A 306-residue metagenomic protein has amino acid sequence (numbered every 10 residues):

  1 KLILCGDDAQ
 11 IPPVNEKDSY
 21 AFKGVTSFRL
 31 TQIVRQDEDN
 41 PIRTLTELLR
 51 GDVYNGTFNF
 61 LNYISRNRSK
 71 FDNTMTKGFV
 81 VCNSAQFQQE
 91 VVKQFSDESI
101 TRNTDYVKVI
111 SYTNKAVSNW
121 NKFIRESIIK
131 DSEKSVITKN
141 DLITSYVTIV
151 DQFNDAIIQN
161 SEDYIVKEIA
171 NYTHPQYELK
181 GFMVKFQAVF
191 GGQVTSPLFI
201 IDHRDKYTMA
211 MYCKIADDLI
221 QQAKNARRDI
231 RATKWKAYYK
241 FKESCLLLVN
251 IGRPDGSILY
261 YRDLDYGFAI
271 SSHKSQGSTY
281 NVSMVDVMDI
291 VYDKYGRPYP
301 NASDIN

Functional and structural regions predicted by a protein language model:
C5, A9-N160, I165-K224: Conserved helicase motor core of P-loop NTPases
Y177-N306: C-terminal accessory regions
